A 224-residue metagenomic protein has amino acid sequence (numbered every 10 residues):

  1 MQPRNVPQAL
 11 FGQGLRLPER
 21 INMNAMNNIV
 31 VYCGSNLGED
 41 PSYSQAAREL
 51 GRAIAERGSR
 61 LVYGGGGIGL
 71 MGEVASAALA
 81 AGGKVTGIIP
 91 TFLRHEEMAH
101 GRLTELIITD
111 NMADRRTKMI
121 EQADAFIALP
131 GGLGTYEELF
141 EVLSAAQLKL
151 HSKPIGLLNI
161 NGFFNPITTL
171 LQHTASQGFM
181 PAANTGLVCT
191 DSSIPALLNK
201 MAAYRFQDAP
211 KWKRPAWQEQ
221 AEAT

Functional and structural regions predicted by a protein language model:
M1-M23: N-terminal amphipathic/basic-hydrophobic helices that include classical n-h-c signal peptides and signal-anchor
I21-Q122, I160-P195, N199-K200, R205-T224: A cross-family phosphate/adenosyl-ligand binding-site feature
D114-K149, G156, D208-K213: Active-site/ligand-binding-proximal alpha/beta "capping" segment
L129-P130, P154-L158, T185-V188: Flexible, glycine/proline-enriched loop segments at strand-loop-helix junctions that form or flank small-ligand binding
